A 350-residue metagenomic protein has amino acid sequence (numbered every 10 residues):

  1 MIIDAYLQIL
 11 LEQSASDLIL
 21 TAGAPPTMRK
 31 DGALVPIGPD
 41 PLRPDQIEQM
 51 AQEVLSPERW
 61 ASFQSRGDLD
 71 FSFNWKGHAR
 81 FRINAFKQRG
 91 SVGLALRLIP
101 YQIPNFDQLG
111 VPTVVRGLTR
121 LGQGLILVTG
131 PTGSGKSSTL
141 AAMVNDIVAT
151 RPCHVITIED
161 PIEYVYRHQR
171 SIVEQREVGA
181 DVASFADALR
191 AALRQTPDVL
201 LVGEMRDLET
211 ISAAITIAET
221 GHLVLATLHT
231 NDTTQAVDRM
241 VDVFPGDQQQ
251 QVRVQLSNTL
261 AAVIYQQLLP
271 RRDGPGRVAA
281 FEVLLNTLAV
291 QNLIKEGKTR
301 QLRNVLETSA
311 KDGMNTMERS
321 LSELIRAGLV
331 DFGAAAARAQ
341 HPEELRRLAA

Functional and structural regions predicted by a protein language model:
M1-A350: Short, flexible helix-loop junctions that flank or precede catalytic/ligand sites
